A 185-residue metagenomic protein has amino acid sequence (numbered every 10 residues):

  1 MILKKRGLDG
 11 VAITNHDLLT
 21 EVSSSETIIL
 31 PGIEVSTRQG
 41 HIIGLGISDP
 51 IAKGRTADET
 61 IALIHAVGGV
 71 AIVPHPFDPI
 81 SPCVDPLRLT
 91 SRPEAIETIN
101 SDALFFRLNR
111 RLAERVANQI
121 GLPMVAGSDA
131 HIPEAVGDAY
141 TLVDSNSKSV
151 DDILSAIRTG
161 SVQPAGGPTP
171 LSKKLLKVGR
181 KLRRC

Functional and structural regions predicted by a protein language model:
M1, V22-I51, R55, E59-A62 (+1 more regions): Charged catalytic cores and adjacent phosphate/nucleic-acid-binding surfaces used for phosphate/nucleic-acid chemistry
M1-D17, V70-I72: Divalent metal-dependent hydrolysis catalytic cores, especially in the metallo-beta-lactamase
I64-I72, P123: Short beta-strand/loop segments at the ligand-binding rim of alpha/beta enzyme cores
P74-P76: Ordered, amphipathic secondary-structure segments that act as subunit-interaction surfaces in large macromolecular
